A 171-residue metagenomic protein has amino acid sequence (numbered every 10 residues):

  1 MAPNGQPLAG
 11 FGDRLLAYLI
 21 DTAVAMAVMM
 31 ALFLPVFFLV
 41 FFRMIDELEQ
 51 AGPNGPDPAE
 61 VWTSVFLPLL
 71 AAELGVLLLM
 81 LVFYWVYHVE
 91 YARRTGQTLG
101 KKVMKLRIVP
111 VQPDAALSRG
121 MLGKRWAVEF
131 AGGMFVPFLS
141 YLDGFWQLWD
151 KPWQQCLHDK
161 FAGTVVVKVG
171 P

Functional and structural regions predicted by a protein language model:
M1-N4: Intrinsically disordered, low-complexity Pro/Gly-rich regions
Q6, G10, L16-A17, T22 (+2 more regions): Juxtamembrane cytosolic face of transmembrane helices
M26-L39, W85-H88, A92: Transmembrane alpha-helix/helix-exit interface in multi-pass inner-membrane proteins
M30-M80: Membrane-helix interface segments in multi-pass membrane proteins
V36-L48, R94-T95, L99, V103 (+2 more regions): Membrane-interfacial segments
E73-R94: Transmembrane alpha-helical segments in integral membrane proteins
P110-Q112: Short, acidic, Ser/Thr-enriched surface-loop or helix-capping motifs
